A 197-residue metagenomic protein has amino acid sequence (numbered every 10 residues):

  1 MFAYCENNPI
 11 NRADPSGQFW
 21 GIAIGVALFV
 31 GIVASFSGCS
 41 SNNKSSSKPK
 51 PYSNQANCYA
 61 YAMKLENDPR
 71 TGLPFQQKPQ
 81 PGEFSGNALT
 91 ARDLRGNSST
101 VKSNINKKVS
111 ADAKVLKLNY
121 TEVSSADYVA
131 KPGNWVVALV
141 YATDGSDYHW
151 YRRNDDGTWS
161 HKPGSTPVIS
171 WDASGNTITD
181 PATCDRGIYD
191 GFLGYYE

Functional and structural regions predicted by a protein language model:
M1-I22: Short turn/helix-capping motifs enriched in Asx and small/polar residues
F2, A56-A60, K64, H149 (+1 more regions): A structural signal for well-ordered alpha-helical segments within the folded catalytic domains of diverse enzymes
C5, G38-S40, N57-Y59, M63 (+1 more regions): Sequence contexts marking disulfide-bonded cysteines in secreted/extracellular proteins
G17-K44: Hydrophobic, gly/ala-rich membrane-insertion helices/peptides used by toxins and envelope proteins
K44-L118: Cysteine-nucleophile protease catalytic domains, especially the papain-like/related folds used in DUB/UBL proteases
D93-T166: ...with weaker cross-activation on analogous glycine-rich loops/strands in unrelated enzymes
R153-E197: Active-site or metal-binding loop neighborhoods of secreted/extracellular toxin and effector enzymes
